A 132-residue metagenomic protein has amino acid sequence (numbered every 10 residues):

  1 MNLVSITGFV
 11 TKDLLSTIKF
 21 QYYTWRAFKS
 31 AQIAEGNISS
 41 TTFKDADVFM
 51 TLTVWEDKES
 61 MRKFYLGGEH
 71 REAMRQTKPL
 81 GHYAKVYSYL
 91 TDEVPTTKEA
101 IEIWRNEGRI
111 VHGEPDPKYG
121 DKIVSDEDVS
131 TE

Functional and structural regions predicted by a protein language model:
M1-V48, R62-K63, A84-E132: Short S/T/G/P-rich N-terminal loop/turn motif that feeds into the first structured element of a domain
L52: Ligand-binding pocket scaffold of soluble enzyme catalytic domains
K58-Y87: An amphipathic, aromatic/His-enriched active-site/gating alpha helix that lines ligand/cofactor pockets
